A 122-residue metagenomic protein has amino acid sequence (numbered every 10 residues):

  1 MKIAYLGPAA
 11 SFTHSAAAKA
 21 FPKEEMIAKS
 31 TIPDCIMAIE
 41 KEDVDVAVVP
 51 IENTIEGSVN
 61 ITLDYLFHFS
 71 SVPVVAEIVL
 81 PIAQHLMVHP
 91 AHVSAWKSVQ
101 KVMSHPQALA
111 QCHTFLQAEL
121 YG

Functional and structural regions predicted by a protein language model:
M1-G122: Domain-level signature for soluble enzymes in the chorismate/prephenate branch of the shikimate pathway
